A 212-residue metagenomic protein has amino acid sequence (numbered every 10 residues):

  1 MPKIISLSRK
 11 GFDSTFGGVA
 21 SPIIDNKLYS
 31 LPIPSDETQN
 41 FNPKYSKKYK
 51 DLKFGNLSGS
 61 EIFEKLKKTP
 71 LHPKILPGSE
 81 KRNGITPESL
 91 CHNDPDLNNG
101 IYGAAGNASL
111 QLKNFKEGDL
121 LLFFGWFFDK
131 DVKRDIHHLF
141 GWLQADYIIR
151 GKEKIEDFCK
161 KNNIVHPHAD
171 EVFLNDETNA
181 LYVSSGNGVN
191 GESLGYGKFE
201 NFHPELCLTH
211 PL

Functional and structural regions predicted by a protein language model:
M1-E61, I148-L212: Contiguous surface segments at macromolecular interaction interfaces
K3-I5, D119-L122, W142: Beta-sheet entry/capping signal
G11-D13, L120, W126-F128, Q144-I148: An acidic- and aromatic-residue-enriched active-site/binding cleft used to recognize and process polar
L31-I33, Y102, L143: Generic detection of short hydrophobic beta-strand segments and adjacent strand-loop junctions
I62-I136: Short N-terminal edge-element motif at the start of the domain
P95-A105, D135-H137, K154-D170: Basic, glycine-/proline-tolerant helical and adjacent loop/strand elements that line or dock onto nucleic-acid
V132-K152: Short, compositionally biased
